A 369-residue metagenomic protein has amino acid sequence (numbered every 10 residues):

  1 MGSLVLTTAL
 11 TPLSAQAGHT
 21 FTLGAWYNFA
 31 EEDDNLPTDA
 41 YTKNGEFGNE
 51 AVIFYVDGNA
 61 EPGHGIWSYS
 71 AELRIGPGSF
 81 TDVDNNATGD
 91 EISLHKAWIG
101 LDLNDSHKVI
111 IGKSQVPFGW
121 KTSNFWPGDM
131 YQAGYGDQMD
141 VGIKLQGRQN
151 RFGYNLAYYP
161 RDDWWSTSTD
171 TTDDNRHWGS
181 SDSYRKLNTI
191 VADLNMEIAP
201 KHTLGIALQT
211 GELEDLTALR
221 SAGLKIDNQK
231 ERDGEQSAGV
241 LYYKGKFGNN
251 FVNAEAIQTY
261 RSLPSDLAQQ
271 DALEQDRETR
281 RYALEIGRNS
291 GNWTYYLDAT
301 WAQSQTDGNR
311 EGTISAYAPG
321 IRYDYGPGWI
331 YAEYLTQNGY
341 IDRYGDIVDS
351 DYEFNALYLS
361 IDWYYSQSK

Functional and structural regions predicted by a protein language model:
M1-G18, S366-K369: Cleavable N-terminal export/targeting peptides
A15-L23, G63-Y69, D105-H107, N150-Y154 (+8 more regions): Outer-envelope beta-barrel architecture signal
G18-A30, Y41-W164, K186, N195-P200: Outer membrane beta-barrel
A25-D33, A51-I53, G58-P62, L73-S79 (+11 more regions): Transmembrane beta-strands of outer-membrane beta-barrel pores
A40-G48, D84-L94, Y131-D137, T171-L187 (+4 more regions): Replace "Gram-negative outer membrane beta-barrel proteins" with "bacterial and organellar outer membrane beta-barrel
I53-D57, W98-G100, K144-Q146, D193-N195 (+4 more regions): Outer-membrane beta-barrel architecture
R151, R185-L187, N195-E311, S315: Detector for outer-membrane/organellar transmembrane beta-barrel domains, recognizing the amphipathic beta-strand
D351-K369: Outer-membrane beta-barrel "beta-signal"
